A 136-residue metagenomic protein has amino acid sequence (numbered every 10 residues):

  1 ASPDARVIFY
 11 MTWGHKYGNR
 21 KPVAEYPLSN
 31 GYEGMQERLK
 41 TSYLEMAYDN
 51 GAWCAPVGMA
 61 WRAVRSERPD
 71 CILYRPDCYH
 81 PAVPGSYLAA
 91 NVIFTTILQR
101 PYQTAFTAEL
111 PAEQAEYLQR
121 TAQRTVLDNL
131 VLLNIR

Functional and structural regions predicted by a protein language model:
A1, W13, P27-S29: Long amphipathic alpha-helical segments with strong coiled-coil/leucine-zipper propensity
A1-I8, A52: A short helix->loop->beta-strand "cap" motif at the edges of active sites that frequently abuts
Y10-G14, V57-A60: Active-site-proximal beta-strand/loop segments in catalytic clefts of secreted hydrolases
R20-P22, Y26-A122: Catalytic His-Asp segment of secreted/periplasmic serine-dependent ester chemistry enzymes
Q123-R136: Long, charge-rich low-complexity segments
